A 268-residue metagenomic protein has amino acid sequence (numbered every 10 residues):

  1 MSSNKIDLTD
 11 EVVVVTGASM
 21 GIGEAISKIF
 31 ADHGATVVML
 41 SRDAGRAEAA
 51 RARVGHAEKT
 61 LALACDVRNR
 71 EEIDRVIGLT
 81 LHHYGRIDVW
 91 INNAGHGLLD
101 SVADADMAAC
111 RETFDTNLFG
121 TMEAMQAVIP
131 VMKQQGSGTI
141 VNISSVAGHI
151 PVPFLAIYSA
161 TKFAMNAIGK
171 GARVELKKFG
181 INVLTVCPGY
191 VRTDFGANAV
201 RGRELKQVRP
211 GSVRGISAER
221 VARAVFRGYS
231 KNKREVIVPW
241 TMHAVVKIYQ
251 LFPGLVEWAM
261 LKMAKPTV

Functional and structural regions predicted by a protein language model:
V12, S19-M20: Conserved glycine-rich cofactor-binding loop
H33-A49: Conserved glycine-rich Rossmann-like NAD(P)H-binding loop of the short-chain dehydrogenase/reductase
A44, A64-R75, M107: The beta1-alpha1 cofactor-binding region of Rossmann-like NAD(H)/NADP(H)-dependent oxidoreductases
S101-V102, D106-F114: Substrate-binding pocket helix/loop in short-chain dehydrogenase/reductase
M125, T161: Active-site helix of classical SDR
S145: Residue(s) in the substrate-gating loop at a strand-loop-helix junction that position the organic substrate next
K178-W240: SDR active-site lid
